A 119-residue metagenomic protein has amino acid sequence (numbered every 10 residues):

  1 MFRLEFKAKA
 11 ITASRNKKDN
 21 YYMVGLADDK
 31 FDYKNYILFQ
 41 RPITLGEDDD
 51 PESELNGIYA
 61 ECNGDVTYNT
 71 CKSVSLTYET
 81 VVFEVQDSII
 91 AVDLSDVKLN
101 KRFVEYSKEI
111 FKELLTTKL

Functional and structural regions predicted by a protein language model:
M1-D32: Charge-rich, low-complexity N-terminal segments
L4-F6, F39-I43, I89-D93: Generic detection of short hydrophobic beta-strand segments and adjacent strand-loop junctions
K9-N16, T70-L76, F83: Short, exposed beta-strand/loop patches in secreted or surface proteins that constitute
T12, K30, T44-L45, I89 (+1 more regions): Residues that cap or initiate secondary-structure elements
Y22-A27, A60, V81-V85, V92: Generic recognition of long tandem-repeat/solenoid scaffolds
D32-I43, F83: Broad, structure-driven detector of short, well-ordered beta-strand segments within folded domains
T44-T80: Short, internal acidic amphipathic alpha-helical interface segments that mediate docking to partner proteins
T77, Q86-L119: Mixed-charge, glycine-accented linear interaction segment located at domain edges/termini
